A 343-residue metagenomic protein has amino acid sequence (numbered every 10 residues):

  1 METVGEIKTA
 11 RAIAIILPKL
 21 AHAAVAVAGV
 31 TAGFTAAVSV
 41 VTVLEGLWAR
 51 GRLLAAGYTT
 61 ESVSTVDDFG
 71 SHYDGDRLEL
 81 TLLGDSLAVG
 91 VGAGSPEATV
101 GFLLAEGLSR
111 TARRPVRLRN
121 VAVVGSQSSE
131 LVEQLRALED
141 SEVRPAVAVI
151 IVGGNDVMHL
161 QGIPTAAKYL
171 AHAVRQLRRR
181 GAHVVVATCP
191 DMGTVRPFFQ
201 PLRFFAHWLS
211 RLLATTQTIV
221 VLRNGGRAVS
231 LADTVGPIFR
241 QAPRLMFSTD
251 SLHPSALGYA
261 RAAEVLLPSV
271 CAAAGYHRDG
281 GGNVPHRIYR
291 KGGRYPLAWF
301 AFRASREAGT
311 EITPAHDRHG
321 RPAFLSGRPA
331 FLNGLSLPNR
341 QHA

Functional and structural regions predicted by a protein language model:
E2-R52, R261-A343: Conserved catalytic region of serine esterases and O-acyltransferases that act on ester linkages in lipids
W48-E79: N-terminal signal-anchor transmembrane helix
E79-T81, V89-K168, S305, G309-H342: Conserved SGNH/GDSL esterase-like catalytic core that processes O-acyl groups on lipids and polysaccharides
V91, L160, R196-Q200, A242-M246: Short acidic, glycine/proline-rich loop/turn micro-motifs
P96, Q161-T165, Y169, P201-L212 (+2 more regions): Alpha-helix N-cap and loop-to-helix initiation/capping positions
R180-A182: A short helix->loop->beta-strand "cap" motif at the edges of active sites that frequently abuts
T194-S230: Substrate-gating cap/lid alpha-helix
S255-Y259: Accessory beta->alpha helical hairpin/"wing" motif in late/C-terminal subdomains of nucleic-acid enzymes
